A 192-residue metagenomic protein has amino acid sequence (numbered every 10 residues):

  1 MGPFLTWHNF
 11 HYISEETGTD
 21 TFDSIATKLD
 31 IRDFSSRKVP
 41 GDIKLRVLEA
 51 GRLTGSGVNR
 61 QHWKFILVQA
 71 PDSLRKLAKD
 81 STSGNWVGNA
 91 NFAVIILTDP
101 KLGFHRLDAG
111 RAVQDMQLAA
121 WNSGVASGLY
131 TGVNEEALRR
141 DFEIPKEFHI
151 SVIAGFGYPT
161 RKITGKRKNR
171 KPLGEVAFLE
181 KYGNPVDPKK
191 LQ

Functional and structural regions predicted by a protein language model:
M1-Q192: Acidic, surface-exposed loops and disordered segments
